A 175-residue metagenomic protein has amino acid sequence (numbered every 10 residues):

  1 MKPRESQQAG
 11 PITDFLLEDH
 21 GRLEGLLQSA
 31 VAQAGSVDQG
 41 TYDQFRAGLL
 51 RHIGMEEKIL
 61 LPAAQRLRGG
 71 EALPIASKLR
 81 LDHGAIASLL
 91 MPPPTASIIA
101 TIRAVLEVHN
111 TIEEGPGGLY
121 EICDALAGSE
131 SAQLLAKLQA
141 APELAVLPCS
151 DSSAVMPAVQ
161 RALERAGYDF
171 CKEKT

Functional and structural regions predicted by a protein language model:
M1-T175: Small-residue-biased structural context
